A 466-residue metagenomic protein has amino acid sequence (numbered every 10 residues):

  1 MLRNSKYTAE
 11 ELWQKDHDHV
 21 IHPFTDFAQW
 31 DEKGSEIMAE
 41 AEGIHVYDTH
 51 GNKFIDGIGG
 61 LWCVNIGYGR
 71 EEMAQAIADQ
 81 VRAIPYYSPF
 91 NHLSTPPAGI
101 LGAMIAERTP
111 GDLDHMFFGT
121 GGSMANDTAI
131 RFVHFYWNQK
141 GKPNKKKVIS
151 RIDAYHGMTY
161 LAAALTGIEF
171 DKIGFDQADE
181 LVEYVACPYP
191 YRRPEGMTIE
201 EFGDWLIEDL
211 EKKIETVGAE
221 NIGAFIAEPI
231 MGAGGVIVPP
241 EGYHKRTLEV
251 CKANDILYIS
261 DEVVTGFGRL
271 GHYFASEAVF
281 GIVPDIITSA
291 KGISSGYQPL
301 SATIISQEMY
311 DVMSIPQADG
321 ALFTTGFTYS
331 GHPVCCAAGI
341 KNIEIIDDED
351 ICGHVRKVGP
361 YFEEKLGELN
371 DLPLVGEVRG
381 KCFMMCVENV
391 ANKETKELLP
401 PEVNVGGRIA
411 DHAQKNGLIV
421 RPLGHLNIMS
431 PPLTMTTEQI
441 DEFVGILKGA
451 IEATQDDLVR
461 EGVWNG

Functional and structural regions predicted by a protein language model:
M1-G466: Conserved N-terminal phosphate-binding loop of PLP-dependent enzymes in the Aspartate aminotransferase
